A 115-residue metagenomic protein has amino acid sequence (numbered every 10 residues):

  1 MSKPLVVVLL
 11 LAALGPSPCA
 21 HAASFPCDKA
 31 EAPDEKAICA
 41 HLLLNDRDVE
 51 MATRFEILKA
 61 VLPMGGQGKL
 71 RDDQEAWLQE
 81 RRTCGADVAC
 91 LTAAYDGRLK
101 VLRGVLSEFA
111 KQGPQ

Functional and structural regions predicted by a protein language model:
P4-L14: Sec-dependent N-terminal signal peptides
G15-C19: N-terminal signal peptide c-region/cleavage motif recognized by signal peptidases
A20-Q115: N-terminal alpha-helical modules
